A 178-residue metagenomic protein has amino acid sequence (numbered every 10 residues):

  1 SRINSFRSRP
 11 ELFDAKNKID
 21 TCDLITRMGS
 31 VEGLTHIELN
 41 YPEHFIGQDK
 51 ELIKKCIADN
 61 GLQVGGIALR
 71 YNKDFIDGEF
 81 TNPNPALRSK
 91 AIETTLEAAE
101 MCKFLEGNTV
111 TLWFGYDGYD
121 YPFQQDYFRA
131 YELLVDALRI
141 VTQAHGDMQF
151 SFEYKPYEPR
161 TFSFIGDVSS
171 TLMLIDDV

Functional and structural regions predicted by a protein language model:
S1-E97, K103: N-terminal pre-domain/capping segments
D59, Q63, G78-D177: Active-site acidic/histidine proton-transfer and metal-coordination neighborhood in alpha/beta enzyme cores
